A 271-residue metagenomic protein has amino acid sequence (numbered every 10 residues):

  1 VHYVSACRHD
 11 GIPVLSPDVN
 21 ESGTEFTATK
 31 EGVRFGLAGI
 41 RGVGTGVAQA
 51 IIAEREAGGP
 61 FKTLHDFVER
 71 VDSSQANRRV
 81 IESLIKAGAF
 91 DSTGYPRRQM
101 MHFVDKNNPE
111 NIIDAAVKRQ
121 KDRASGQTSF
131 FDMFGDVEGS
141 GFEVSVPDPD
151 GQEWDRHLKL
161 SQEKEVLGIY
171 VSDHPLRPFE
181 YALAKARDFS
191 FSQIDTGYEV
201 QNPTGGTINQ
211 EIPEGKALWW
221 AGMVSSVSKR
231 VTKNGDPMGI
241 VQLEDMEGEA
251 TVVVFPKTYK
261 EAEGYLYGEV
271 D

Functional and structural regions predicted by a protein language model:
V1-E211: Sliding clamp-binding short linear motifs that recruit DNA-associated proteins to replication/repair hubs
R78, G94-Y95, P175-D271: Single-stranded nucleic-acid-binding OB-fold domains
